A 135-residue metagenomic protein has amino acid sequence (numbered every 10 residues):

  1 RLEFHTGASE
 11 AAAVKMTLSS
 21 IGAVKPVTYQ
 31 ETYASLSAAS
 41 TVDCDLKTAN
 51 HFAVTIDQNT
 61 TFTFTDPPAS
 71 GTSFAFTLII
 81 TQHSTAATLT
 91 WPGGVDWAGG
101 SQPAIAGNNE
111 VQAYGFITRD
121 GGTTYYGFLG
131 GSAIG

Functional and structural regions predicted by a protein language model:
R1-P26, A133-I134: Beta-strand-rich receptor-binding modules of extracellular spikes/adhesins
F4, L18, F76-L78, F116: Residue-level detector of buried hydrophobic side-chain packing in well-ordered secondary-structure elements
S9-A11, N108-V111: Short solvent-exposed loop/turn micro-motifs enriched in small/polar/acidic residues
V14-M16, A87, Q112: Short beta-strand segments
K15-T17, T41-D43, G115: Short, surface-exposed charged micro-motifs
A23-W91, E110, T118-G135: Exposed extracellular interaction/assembly regions and N-terminal maturation sites
G94-E110: Terminal beta-strand-rich extracellular "head" domains that mediate receptor/glycan or other ligand binding
